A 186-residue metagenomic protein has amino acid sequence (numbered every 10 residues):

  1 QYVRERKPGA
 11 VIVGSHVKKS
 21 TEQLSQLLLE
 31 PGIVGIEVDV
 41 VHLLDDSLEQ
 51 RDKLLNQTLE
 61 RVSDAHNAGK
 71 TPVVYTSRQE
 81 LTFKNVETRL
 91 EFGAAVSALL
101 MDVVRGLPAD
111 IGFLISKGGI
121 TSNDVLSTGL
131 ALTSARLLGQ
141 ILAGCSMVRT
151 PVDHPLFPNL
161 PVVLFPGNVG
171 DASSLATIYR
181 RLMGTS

Functional and structural regions predicted by a protein language model:
Q1-S186: Active-site catalytic microenvironments in core metabolic enzymes, especially phosphate/sugar-handling
